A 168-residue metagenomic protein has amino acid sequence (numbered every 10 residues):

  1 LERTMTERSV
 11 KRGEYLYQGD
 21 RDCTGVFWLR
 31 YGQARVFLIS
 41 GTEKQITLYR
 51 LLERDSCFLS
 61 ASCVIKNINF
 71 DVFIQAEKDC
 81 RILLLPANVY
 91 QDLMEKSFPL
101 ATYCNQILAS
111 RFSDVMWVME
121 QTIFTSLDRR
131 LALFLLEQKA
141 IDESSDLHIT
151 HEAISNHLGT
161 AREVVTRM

Functional and structural regions predicted by a protein language model:
L1-Y31: Regulatory nucleotide-sensing modules
T6, Y15, Q33-L38, S56 (+1 more regions): Short beta-strand segments in beta-sandwich/barrel cores
T47-Q106: Cyclic-nucleotide recognition modules
V115-L127, E143-S144: Short, Lys/Arg-enriched, Trp-marked, Pro/Gly-tolerant hinge/linker segments that flank
L127, L136-M168: Phosphate-/nucleic-acid-contacting segments
